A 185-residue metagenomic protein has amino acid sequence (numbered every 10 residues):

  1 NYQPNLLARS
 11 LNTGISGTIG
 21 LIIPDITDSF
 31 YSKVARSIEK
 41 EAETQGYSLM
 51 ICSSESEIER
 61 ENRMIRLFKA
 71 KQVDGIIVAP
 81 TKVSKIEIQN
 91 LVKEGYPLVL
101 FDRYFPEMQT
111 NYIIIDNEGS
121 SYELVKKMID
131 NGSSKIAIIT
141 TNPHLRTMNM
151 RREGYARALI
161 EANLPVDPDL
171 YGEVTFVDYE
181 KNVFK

Functional and structural regions predicted by a protein language model:
Q3-L67, K71-G75, E153-A156: Amphipathic helical "hinge" segments at domain boundaries
L21, V73-A79, K135-T140, K185: Periplasmic-binding protein-like
D25, K82, N142: Flexible, active-site-proximal loop/turn residues at the rims of small-molecule/cofactor binding pockets and catalytic
S29, E59, I86, M108 (+1 more regions): Residues that form or flank phosphate/diphosphate-binding pockets in enzymes that use nucleotide phosphates
S37-S48, R63, K93-L100, Y104-K185: Bacterial carbohydrate/catabolite-sensing allosteric modules
S53-S56, G75-V78, I114-I115, V177-D178: Short, flexible loop segments at the rims of nucleotide/cofactor-binding pockets, characterized by
S54, T81, R103-F105: Histidine-centered beta-alpha loop that forms part of the nucleotide-sugar donor binding/catalytic region in diverse
V83-V92: Active-site-adjacent beta->alpha loops and helix N-cap segments on the catalytic face of soluble alpha/beta enzymes
